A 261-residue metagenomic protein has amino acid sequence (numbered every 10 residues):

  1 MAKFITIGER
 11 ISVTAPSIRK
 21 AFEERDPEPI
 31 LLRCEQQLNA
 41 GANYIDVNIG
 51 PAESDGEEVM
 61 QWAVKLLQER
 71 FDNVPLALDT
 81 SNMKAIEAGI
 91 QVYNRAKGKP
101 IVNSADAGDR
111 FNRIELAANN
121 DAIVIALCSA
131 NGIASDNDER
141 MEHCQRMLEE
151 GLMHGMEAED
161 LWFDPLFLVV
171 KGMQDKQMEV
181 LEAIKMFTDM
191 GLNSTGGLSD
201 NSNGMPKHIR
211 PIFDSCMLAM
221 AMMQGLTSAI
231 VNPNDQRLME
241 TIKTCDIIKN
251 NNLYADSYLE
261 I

Functional and structural regions predicted by a protein language model:
M1-A2, E9, D55-K97, Q177 (+1 more regions): Alpha-helix-loop-beta-strand connector modules within alpha/beta enzyme cores
M1-K20, L31-L32, T227-I261: Extended, intrinsically disordered, low-complexity segments
K3-E9, N43-V47, V74-D79, G98-S104 (+4 more regions): Hydrophobic faces of well-ordered beta-strands that scaffold small-molecule active sites in alpha/beta enzyme cores
F4-L32, G56, I101-A107, N131-D138 (+1 more regions): Active-site mouth loops of central-metabolism enzymes
I11-F22, L38-N48, F71, I125-G132: Gly-rich Lys/Arg/Thr-decorated short loops/hinges at beta-loop-alpha junctions or inter-strand turns that position
E35, K65, E87, I114-E115 (+2 more regions): Alpha-helical segments flanking ligand/cofactor-binding loops in enzyme cores
L38-V74, F167-Q174: Glycine-rich, proline-tolerant flexible connector loops at the mouths of alpha/beta enzymes
N112, N120-D256: Catalytic alpha/beta core domains of metabolic enzymes, predominantly
